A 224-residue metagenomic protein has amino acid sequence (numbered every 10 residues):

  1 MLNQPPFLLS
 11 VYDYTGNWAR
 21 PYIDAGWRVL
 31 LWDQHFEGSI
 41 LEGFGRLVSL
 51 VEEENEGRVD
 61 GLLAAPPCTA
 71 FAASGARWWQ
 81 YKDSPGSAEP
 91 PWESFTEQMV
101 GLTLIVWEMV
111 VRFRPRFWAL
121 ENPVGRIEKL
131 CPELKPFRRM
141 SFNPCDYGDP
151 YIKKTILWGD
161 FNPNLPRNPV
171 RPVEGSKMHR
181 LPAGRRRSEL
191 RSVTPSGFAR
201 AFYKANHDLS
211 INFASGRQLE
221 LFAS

Functional and structural regions predicted by a protein language model:
M1-S224: Conserved active-site and SAM-binding loop architecture of S-adenosyl-L-methionine-dependent nucleic-acid
